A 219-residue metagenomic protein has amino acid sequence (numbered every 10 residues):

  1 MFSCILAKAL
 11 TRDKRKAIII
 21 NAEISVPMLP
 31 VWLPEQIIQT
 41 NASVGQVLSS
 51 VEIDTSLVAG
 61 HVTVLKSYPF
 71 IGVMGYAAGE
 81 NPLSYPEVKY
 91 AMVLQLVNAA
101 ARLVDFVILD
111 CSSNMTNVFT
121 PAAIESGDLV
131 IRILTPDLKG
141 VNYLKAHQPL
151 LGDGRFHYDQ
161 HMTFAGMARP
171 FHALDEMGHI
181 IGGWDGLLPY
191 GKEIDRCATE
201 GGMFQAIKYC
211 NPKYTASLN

Functional and structural regions predicted by a protein language model:
F2, L6: Hydrophobic positions on the alpha1 helix immediately C-terminal to the Walker A/P-loop
D13-G72: Phosphate-binding loop that captures ATP/GTP phosphates
I20, G75-Y76, I108-D110, I131-P136 (+1 more regions): Conserved beta-strand segments of the P-loop GTPase G domain that flank and frequently precede/overlap
T55-S67, G75-T116: Cytosolic-facing regulatory segments adjacent to core modules
E87-L94, K145-F171, A206-Y209: P-loop/Walker A phosphate-binding loop and immediately adjacent motor/lid segment at beta-alpha junctions
R102, V118-D137: Inter-motif core of Ras-like GTPase G domains
F106, L129, G183-G186: Well-ordered beta-strand positions
A165-K208: Beta-strand-loop-alpha "switch" segments that mediate conformational coupling across diverse proteins
